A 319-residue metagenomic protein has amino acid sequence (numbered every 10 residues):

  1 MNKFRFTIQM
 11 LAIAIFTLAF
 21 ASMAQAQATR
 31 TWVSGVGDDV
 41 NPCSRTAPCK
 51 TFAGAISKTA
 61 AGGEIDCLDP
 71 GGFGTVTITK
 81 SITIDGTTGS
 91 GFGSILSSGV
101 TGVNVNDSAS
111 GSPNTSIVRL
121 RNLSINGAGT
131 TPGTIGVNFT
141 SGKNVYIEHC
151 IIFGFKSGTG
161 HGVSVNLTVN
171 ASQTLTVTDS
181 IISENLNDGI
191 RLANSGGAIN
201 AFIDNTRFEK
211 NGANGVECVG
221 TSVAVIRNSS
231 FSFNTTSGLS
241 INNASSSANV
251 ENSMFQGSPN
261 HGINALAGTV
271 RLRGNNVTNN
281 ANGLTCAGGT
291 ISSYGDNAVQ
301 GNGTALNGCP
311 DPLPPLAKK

Functional and structural regions predicted by a protein language model:
M10-A19: Bacterial N-terminal signal peptides
F20-A26: Sec/Tat signal peptide C-region and signal peptidase I cleavage site
A26-W32: Cleaved targeting-peptide boundary
G35-L68, G72: Acidic Gly/Asp/Thr-rich repetitive segments characteristic of extracellular carbohydrate-active and adhesion proteins
A53-T59, G72-K80, I84, N104-A109 (+1 more regions): Short, T/G/N/S-enriched strand-turn elements that build extracellular solenoid repeat scaffolds
E64, S98-G102, A128-G136, K156-S164 (+6 more regions): Short glycine/acidic-rich loop motifs that flank beta-strands on beta-rich extracellular proteins
T75, S81-I135, F153-K156: Right-handed parallel beta-helix/beta-spiral solenoid domain characteristic of secreted/periplasmic
D85-T88, S116-G127, K143-G154, S172-D188 (+6 more regions): Right-handed parallel beta-helix
